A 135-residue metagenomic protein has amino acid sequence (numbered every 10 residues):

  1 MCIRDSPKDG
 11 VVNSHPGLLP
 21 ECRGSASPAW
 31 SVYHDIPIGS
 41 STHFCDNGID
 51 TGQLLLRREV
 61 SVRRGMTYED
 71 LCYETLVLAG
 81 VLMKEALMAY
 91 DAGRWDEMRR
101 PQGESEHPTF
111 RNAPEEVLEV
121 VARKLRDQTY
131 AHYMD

Functional and structural regions predicted by a protein language model:
R4-A122: Donor/substrate-binding cores of folate-linked one-carbon enzymes
E115-D135: PAPS-dependent sulfotransferases, especially Golgi type II membrane carbohydrate sulfotransferases
